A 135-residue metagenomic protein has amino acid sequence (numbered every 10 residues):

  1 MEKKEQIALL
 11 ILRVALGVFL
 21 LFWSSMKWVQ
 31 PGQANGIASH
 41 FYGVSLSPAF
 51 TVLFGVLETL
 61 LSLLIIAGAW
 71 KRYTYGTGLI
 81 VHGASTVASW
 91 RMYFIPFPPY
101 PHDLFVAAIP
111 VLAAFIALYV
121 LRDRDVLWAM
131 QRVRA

Functional and structural regions predicted by a protein language model:
M1-V29, P48-V56, L60-A135: Extended, low-polarity transmembrane helix blocks
W28-L46: Membrane-interface interhelical connector segments
